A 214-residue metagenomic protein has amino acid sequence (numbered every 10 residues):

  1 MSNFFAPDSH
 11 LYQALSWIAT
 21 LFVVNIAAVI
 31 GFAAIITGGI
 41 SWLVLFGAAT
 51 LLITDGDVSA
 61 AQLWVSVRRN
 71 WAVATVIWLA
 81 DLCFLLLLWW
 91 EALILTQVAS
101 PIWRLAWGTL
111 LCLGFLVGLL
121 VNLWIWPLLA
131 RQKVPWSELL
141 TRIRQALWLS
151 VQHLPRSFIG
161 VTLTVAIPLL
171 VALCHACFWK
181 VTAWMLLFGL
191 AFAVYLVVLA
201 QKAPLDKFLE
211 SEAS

Functional and structural regions predicted by a protein language model:
M1-L111, G118-S214: Helix-coil boundary and N-terminal low-complexity module in membrane systems
